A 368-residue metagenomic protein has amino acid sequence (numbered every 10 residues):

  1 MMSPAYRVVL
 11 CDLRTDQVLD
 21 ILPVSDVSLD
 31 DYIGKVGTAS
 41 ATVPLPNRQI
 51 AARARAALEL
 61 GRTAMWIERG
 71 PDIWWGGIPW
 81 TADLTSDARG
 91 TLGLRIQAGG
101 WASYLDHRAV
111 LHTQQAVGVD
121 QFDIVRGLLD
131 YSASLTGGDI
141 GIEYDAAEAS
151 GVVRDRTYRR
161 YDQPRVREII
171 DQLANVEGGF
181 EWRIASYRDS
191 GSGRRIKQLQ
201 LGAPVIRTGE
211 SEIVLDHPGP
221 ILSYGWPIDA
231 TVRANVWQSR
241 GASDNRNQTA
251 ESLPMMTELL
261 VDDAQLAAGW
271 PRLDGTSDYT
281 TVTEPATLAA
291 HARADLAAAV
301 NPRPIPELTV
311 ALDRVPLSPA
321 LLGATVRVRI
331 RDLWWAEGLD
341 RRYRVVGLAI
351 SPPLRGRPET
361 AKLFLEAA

Functional and structural regions predicted by a protein language model:
M1-F122: Beta-strand-rich assembly/attachment modules of structural machines
P4-R7, R14, L201-P353: Acidic, small/polar-enriched beta strand-loop surface segments
V9-C11, D30, T42-P44, E68-G70 (+10 more regions): A structural detector for beta-sheet-dominated domains
D30-I50, L92-S103, L173, S239 (+3 more regions): Oligomerization/assembly interface segments of phage tail-like spikes and tubes
W66-A98, V328-A361: Short beta-strand and beta-hairpin "edge-sheet" elements
W75, L94, G178, R195 (+2 more regions): Residues that flank catalytic or metal-binding motifs in active/ligand-binding sites
G99-D229: Charged- and aromatic-enriched interaction segments used to assemble and dock large macromolecular complexes
I196-Q198, L321-L322, A349, R355-F364 (+1 more regions): Extended non-globular C-terminal regions
